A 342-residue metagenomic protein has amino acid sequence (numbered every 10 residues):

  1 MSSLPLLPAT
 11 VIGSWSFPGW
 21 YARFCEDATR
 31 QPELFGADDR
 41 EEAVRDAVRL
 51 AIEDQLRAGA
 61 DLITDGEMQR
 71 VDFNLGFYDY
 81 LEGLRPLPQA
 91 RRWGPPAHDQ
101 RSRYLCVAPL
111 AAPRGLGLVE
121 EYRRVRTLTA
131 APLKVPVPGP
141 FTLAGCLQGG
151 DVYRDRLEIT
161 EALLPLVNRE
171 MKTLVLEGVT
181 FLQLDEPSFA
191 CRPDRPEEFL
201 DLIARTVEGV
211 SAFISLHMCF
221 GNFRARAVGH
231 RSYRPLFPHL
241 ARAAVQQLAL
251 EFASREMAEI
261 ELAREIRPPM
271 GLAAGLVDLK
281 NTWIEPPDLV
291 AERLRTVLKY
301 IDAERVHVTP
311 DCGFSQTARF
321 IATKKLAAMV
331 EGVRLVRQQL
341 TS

Functional and structural regions predicted by a protein language model:
M1-S342: Domain-level signal for soluble alpha/beta catalytic cores
